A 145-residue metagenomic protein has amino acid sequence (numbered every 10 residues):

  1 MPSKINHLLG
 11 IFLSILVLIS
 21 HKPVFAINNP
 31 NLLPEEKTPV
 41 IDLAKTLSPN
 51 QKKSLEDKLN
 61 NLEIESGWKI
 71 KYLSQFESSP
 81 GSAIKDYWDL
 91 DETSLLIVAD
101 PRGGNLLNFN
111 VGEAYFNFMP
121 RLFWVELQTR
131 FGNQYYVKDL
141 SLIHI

Functional and structural regions predicted by a protein language model:
P2-I143: A structural boundary signal for the start of the first folded domain, especially the loop/turn and N-capping region
